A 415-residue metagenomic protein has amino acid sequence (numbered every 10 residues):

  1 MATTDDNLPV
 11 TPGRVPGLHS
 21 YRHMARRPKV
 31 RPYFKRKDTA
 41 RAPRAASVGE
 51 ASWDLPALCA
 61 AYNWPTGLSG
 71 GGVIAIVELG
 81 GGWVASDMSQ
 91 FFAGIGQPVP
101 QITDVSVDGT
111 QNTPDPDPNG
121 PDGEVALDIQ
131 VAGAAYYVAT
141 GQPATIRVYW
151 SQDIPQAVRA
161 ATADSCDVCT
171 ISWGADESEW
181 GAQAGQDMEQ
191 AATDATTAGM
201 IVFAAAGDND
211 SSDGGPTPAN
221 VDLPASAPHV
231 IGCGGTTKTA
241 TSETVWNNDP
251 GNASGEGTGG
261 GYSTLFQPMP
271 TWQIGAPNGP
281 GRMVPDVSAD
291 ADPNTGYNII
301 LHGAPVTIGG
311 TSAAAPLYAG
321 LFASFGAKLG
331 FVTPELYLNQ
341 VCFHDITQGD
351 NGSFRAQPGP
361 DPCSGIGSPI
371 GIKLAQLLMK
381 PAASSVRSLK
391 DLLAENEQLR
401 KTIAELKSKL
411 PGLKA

Functional and structural regions predicted by a protein language model:
M1-G235, G260-G310, G326-V332, I370 (+1 more regions): Substrate-binding/charge-relay-adjacent region of secreted/lumenal peptidase catalytic domains
T145, G232-G234, A240-N247, K328-N339 (+1 more regions): Acidic/polar loop patches that form or flank catalytic/metal-binding clefts of enzymes that bind anionic ligands
T244-T264: Short, surface-exposed polybasic-and-hydrophobic patches located at secondary-structure transitions
I274-A276, A319-I366, A382: An often Trp-containing, charged/polar helix-loop segment at the C-terminal end of enzyme catalytic cores
G309-A323: C-terminal substrate/ligand-recognition segments
G367-A383: Secreted peptidase-domain scaffold signal
S385-S388, E395, T402, K409: Heptad-repeat coiled-coil/leucine-zipper oligomerization helices
A404, P411-K414: Alpha-helical coiled-coil oligomerization motifs
